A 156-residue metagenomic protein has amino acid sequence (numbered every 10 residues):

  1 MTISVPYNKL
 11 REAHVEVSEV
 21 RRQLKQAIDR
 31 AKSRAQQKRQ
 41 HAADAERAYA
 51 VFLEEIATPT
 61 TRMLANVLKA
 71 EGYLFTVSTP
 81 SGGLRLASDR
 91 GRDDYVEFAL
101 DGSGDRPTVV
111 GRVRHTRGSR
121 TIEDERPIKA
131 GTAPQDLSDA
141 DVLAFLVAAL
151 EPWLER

Functional and structural regions predicted by a protein language model:
T2-D44: N-terminal, Lys/Arg- and Ser/Thr-rich interaction peptides
I3-N8, E12-V15, D89-A140: Intrinsically disordered, low-complexity regulatory segments enriched in Ser/Thr/Pro and charged residues
R11, L53-I56, V77, A99: Generic alpha-helical secondary structure signal
E19-Q23, T116-P127, A148-L154: Short, highly charged low-complexity linear segments
A27-E71: Contiguous, amphipathic alpha-helical segments that mediate oligomerization or scaffolding in large protein assemblies
R62-V110: Amphipathic, interaction-prone secondary-structure segments
A133-E155: Well-ordered alpha/beta subsegment
